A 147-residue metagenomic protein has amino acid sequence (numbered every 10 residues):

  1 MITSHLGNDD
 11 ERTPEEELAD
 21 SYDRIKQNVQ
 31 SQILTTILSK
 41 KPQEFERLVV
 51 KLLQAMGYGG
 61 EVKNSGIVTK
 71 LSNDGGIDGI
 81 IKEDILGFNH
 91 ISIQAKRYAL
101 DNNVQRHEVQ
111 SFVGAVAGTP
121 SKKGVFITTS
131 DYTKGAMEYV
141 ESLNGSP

Functional and structural regions predicted by a protein language model:
M1-P147: Mixed-charge (Asp/Glu-Lys/Arg
